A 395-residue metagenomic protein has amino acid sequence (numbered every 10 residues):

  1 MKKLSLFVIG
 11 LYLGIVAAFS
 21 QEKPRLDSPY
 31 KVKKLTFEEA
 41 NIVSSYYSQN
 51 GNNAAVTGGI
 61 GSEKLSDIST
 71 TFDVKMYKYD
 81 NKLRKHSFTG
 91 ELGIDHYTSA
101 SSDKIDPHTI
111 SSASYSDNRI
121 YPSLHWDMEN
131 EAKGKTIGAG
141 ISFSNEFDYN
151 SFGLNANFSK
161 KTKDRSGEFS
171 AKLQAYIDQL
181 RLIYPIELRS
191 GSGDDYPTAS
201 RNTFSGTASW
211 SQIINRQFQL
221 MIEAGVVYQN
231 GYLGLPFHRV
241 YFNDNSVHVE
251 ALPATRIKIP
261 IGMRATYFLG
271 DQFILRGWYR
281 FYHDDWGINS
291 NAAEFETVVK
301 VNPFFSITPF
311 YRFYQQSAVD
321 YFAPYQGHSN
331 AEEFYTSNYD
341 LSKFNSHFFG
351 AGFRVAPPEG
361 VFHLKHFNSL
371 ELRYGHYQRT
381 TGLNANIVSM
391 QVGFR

Functional and structural regions predicted by a protein language model:
Q21-Y79: Short glycine/proline- and aromatic-enriched beta-strand/turn motifs that initiate or cap beta-hairpins
P24-E38, Y79-S87, E131-G134, K163-E168 (+5 more regions): Short loop/turn motifs that connect adjacent beta-strands in outer-membrane beta-barrel proteins
S28, G51-G59, A100-P107, Y149-N157 (+5 more regions): Outer-membrane beta-barrel translocator domains and adjoining extracellular loop/strand segments of Gram-negative
K34, S62-S69, S114-N118, E146-N150 (+5 more regions): Short sequence motifs at beta-strands and strand-loop junctions characteristic of Gram-negative outer-membrane
I42-S48, G90-I94, L124, A139-F143 (+9 more regions): Transmembrane beta-barrel strands of outer-membrane/channel proteins
N53-V56, G61-S66, Y77, G93-P122 (+3 more regions): Outer-membrane beta-barrel translocator/channel fold
F72-M76, P122-M128, A156-K160, A208-Q212 (+6 more regions): Residues on the lipid-exposed face of transmembrane beta-strands in outer-membrane beta-barrel proteins
I110-S112, V227, L233-R264, R276 (+4 more regions): Outer membrane beta-barrel transmembrane domains
